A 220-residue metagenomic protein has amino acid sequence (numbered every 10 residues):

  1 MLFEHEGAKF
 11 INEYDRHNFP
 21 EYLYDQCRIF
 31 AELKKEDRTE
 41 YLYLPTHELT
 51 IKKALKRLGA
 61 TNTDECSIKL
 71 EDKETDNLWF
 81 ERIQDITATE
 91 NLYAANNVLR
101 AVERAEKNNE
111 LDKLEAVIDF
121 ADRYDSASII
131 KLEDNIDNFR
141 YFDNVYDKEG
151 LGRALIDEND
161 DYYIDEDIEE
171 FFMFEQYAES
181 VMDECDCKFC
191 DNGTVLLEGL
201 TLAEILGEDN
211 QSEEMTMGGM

Functional and structural regions predicted by a protein language model:
M1-T63: N-terminal ordered "arm"
L2-F10, A154-E184: Short, hydrophobic/π-rich interface segment
E32-D37, E71-K73, E198: Short, flexible beta-strand-to-coil junctions
E36-Y41, D76-L78, L202-I205: Short, surface-exposed beta-strand/loop "edge" segments at domain boundaries and coil↔beta transitions
L44-E48, F142, F171: Conserved aromatic
L55-E170, L206: Mixed-charge (acidic/basic) macromolecular-recognition segments
M173, Q211-M220: Non-Sec secretion/translocation targeting segments of pathogen effectors
E179-S212: Long, highly charged low-complexity segments enriched in Glu/Asp and Lys/Arg with interspersed Ser/Thr
